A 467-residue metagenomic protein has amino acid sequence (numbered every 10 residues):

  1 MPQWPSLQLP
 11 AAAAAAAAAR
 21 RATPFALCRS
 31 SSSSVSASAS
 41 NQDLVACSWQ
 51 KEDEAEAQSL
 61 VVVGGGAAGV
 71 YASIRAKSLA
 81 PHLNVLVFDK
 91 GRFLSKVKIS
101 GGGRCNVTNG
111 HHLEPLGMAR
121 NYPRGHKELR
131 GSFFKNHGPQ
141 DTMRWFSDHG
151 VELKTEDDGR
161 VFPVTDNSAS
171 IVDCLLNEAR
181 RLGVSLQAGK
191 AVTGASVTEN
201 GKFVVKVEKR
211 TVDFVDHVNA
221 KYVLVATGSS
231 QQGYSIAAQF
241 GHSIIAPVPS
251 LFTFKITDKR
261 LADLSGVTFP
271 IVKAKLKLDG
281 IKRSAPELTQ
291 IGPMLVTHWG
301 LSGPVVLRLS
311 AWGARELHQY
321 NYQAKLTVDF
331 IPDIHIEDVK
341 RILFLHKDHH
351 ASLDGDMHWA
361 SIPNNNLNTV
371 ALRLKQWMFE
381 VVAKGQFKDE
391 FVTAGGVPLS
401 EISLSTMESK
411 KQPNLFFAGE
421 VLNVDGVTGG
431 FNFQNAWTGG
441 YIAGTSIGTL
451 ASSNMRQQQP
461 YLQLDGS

Functional and structural regions predicted by a protein language model:
W49-A68, L86: Beta1/beta-strand and adjacent pyrophosphate-binding region of the FAD-binding site in flavoprotein oxidoreductases
V61, K77-G102: Glycine-rich FAD pyrophosphate-binding loop
V61-V63, F88, V192-T193, V205 (+5 more regions): Short hydrophobic core segments
K90, S95-L182, K190, V296: Conserved N-terminal/central alpha/beta ligand/cofactor-binding core
K90-F93, S243-A246, I256-N365: An anion/pyrophosphate-binding glycine-rich loop and adjacent beta-alpha core in soluble alpha-beta enzymes
A188, L353-D425: A glycine-rich dinucleotide-binding beta-alpha-beta segment and adjacent secondary-structure elements that constitute
A188-F203: A conserved short coil-to-beta-strand element within the FAD-binding core of flavoproteins
K221-Y222, A226-F240, N423-Q459: A conserved FAD-binding loop/helix module that cradles the flavin
